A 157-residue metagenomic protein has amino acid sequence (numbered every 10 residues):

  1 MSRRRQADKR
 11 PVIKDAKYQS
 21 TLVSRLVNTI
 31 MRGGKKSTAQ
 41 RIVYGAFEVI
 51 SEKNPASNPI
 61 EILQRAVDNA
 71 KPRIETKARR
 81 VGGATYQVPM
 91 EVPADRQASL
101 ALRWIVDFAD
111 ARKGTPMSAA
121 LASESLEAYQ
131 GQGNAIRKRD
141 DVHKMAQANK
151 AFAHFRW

Functional and structural regions predicted by a protein language model:
S2-G33, S37, G45-W157: Strongly charged
